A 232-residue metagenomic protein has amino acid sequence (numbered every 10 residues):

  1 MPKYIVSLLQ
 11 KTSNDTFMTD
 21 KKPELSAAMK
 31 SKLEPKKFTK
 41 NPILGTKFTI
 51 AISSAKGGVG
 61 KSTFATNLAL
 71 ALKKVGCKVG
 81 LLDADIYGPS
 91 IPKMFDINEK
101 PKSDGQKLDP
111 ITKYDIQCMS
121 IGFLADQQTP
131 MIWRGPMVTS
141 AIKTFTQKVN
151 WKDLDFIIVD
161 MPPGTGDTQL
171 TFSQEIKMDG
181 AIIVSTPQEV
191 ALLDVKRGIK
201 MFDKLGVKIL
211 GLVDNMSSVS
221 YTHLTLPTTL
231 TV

Functional and structural regions predicted by a protein language model:
P2, T222-T228: Conserved small/polar residues in nucleotide/adenosyl-binding loops
L8-L9, N14-S53: Extreme N-terminal, non-catalytic leader segments that precede Walker-type/kinase nucleotide-binding cores
T46, G57, D83, I91 (+5 more regions): Residue-level signature of catalytic and energy-coupling elements of molecular machines, predominantly ATP/GTP-dependent
F48-D85, I199: Walker A/P-loop phosphate-binding motif and the immediately C-terminal alpha-helix
T63, S90, T225: Conserved Walker
K78-G80, A84-W133, T139, T146: Phosphate-binding loop that captures ATP/GTP phosphates
A125-F172: Phosphate-binding/switch loop-helix module in NTP-utilizing enzymes
D155-F156, P162-L224: Conserved catalytic-core segment of NTP-binding enzymes
